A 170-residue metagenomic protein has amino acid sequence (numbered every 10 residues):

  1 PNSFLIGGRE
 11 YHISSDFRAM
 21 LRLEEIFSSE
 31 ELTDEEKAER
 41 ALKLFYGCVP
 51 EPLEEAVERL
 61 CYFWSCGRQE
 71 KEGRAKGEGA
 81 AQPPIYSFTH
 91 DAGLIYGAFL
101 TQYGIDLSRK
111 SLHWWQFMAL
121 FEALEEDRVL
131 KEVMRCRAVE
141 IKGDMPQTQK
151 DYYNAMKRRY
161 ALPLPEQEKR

Functional and structural regions predicted by a protein language model:
P1-H12, F17-M20, E24, E30 (+1 more regions): Charged interaction scaffolds used for protein-protein
